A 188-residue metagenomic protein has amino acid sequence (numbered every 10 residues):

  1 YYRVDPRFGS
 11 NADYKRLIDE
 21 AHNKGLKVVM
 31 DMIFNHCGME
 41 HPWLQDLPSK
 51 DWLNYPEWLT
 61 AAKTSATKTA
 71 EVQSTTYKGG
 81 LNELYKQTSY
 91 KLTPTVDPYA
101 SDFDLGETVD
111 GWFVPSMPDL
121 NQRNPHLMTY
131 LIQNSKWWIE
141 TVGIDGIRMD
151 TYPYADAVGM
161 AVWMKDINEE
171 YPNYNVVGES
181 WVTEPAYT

Functional and structural regions predicted by a protein language model:
Y1, K27-V29, V72, G80-L81 (+4 more regions): Extracellular structured ligand-interaction cores
Y1-M30: Aromatic- and glycine-enriched glycan-recognition loops and surfaces that form the carbohydrate-binding subsites
Y1-N11, F113-M128, D145-Y154: The substrate-binding groove and active-site-proximal loops of carbohydrate-active enzymes, especially glycoside
R3-V4, N35-L105: Aromatic- and acidic-residue-enriched segments that line the glycan-binding/catalytic groove of carbohydrate-active
A12-R16, V28, H126, Y130-Q133 (+2 more regions): Extracytoplasmic/secreted proteins, especially bacterial periplasmic and envelope-associated proteins
E20-C37, K91-D97, V177: Glycine-rich, aromatic-flanked loop segments that form ligand/cofactor-binding clefts across common enzyme folds
H22, H36, L44-Q45, Q133-T188: Active-site-proximal helices and loops of the catalytic beta/alpha 8
L92-P125: Alpha-helix-centered segments that form part of catalytic cores
